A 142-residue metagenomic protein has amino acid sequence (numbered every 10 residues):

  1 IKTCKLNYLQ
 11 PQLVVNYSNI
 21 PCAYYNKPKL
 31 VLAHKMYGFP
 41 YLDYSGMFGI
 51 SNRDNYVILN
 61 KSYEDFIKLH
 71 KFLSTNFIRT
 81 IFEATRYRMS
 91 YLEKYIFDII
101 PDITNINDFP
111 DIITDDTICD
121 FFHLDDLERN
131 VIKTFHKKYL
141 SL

Functional and structural regions predicted by a protein language model:
I1-I113, T117-L142: Polybasic, glycine- and aromatic-enriched phosphate-binding surface used to engage nucleic acids
